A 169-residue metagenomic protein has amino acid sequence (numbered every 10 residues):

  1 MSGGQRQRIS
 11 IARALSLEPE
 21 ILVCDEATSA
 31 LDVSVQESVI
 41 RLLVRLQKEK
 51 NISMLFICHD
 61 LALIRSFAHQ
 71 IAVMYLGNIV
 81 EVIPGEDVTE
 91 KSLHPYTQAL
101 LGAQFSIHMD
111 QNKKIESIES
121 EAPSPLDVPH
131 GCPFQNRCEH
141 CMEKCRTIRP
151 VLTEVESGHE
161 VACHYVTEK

Functional and structural regions predicted by a protein language model:
M1, M54-F56, F134: Aromatic-residue hotspot detector
S2-R8: ABC ATPase nucleotide-binding domain "signature motif"
R8-S10, V39, L101, S157: Intrinsically disordered, low-complexity segments enriched in glycine/proline and serine/threonine
I9-I11, V33, I40, C132: ABC ATPase nucleotide-binding domain helices that frame the ATP-binding cleft
E18: Conserved catalytic motifs of ABC-family nucleotide-binding domains
V23, A27, L31, V35-K113: P-loop NTP-binding/switch modules centered on Walker-like glycine-rich loops
I83-K169: Charged, flexible cofactor/metal-binding loops and thiol motifs
